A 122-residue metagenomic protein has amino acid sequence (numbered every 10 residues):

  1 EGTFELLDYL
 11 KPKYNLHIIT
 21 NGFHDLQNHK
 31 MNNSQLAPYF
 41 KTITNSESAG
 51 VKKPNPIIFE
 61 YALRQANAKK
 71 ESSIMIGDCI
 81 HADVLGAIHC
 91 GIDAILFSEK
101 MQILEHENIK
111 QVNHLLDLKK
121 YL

Functional and structural regions predicted by a protein language model:
F4, D8, H17-L122: Asp-based, Mg2+/Mn2+-dependent phosphohydrolase catalytic module
K11: Conserved ATPase "switch" residues in P-loop NTPase domains
